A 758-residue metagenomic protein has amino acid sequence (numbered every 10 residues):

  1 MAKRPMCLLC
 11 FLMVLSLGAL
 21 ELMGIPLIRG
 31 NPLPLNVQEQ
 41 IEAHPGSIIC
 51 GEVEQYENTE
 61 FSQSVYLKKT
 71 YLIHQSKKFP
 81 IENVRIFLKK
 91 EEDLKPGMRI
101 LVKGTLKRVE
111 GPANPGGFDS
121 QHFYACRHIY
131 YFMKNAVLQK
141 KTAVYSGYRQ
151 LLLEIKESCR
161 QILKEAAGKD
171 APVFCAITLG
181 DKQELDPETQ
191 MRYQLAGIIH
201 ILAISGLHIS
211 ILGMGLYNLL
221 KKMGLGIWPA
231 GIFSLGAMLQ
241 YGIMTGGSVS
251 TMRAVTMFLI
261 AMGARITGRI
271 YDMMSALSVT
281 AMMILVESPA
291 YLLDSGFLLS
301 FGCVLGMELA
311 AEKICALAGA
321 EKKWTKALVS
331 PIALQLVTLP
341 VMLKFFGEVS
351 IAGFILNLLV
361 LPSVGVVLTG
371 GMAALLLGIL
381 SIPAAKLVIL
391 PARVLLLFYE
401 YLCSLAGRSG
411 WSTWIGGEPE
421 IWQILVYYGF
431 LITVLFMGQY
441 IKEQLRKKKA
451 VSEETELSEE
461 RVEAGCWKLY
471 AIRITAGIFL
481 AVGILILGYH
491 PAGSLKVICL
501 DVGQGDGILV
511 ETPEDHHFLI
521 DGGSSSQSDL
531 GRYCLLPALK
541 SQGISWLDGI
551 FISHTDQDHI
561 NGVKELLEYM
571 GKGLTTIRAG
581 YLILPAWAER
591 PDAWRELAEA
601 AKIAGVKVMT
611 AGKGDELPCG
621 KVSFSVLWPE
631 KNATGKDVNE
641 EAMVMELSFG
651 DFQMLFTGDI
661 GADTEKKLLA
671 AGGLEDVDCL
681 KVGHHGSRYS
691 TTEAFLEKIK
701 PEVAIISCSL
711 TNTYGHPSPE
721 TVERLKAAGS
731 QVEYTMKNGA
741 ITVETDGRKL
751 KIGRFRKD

Functional and structural regions predicted by a protein language model:
M1-L12, G465-I474: N-terminal Sec-pathway targeting helices
M13-S16, L20-H200, L457, R532-P537 (+6 more regions): Membrane-interface helix/helix-cap signal primarily in integral membrane proteins
L17-G18, D186-F354, G370, G416-A492 (+5 more regions): Hydrophobic alpha-helical transmembrane segments in multi-pass membrane proteins
E54-E57, G296, V502: Feature for secretory/organellar precursors and membrane-associated catalytic proteins
Q75, K90-I100, T105, F123-Y124 (+3 more regions): Non-globular, low-confidence helical/coil segments that flank catalytic cores
C126-M257, M262, L336, I498-L500 (+6 more regions): Aromatic-rich juxtamembrane segments at the membrane interface
Y148-A166, D170-V173, T178-D181, T189 (+11 more regions): Hydrophobic alpha-helical segments of integral membrane proteins, encompassing both true transmembrane helices
